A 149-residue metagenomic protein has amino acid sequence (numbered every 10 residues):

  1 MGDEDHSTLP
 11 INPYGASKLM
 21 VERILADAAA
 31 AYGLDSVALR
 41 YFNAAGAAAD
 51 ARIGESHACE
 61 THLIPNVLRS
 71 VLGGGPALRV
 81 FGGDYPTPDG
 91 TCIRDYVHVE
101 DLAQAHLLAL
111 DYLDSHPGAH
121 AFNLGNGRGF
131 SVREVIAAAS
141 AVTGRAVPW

Functional and structural regions predicted by a protein language model:
M1-A38, N43, D50-H62: Catalytic helix-loop patch of NAD(P)-dependent Rossmann-fold dehydrogenases
D3-D5, A45-A48, H116, A146-W149: A short alpha-helix capping/helix-coil boundary motif
E22, A49-D50, D114, A138: Amphipathic alpha-helical interaction segments
R40-A45, G82-D84: Short, small-residue-rich loop/turn micro-motifs
A48-A51, T87: Alpha-helix C-capping/helix-to-loop hinge sites
I64-W149: C-terminal substrate-binding subdomain of Rossmann-fold SDR/epimerase-dehydratase oxidoreductases
